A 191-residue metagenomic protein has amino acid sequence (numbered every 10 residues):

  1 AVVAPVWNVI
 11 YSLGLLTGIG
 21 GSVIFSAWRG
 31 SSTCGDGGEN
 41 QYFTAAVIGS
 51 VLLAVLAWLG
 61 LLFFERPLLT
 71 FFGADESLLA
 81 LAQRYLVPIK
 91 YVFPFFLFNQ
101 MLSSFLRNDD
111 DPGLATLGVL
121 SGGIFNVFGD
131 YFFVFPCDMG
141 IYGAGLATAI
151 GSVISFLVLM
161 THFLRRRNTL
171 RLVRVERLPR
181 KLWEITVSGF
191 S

Functional and structural regions predicted by a protein language model:
A1-N8, S77-L81, I141-Y142, E184-G189: Interfacial/gating helices of multi-pass transporter permease domains
A1-W58, F96-A115: Small-residue-rich hydrophobic transmembrane alpha-helices
A4, S50, L86-I89, F93 (+3 more regions): Residue-level recognition of transmembrane alpha-helices in multi-pass small-molecule transporters/permeases
L13, W58-R66, F71, P88 (+3 more regions): Membrane-embedded alpha-helical segments of multi-pass transporters/permeases
F25-G30, E39, A46, L68 (+7 more regions): Hydrophobic/aromatic residues within transmembrane alpha-helices of membrane transport systems, especially the TMDs
E76-N99: Alpha-helical transmembrane segments of multi-pass membrane proteins
A80, T148, L159-S191: Interhelical loop/hinge segments that connect adjacent transmembrane helices in multipass membrane
G113, G123-F156: Membrane-interface helix-loop junctions in multi-pass transport and translocation proteins
